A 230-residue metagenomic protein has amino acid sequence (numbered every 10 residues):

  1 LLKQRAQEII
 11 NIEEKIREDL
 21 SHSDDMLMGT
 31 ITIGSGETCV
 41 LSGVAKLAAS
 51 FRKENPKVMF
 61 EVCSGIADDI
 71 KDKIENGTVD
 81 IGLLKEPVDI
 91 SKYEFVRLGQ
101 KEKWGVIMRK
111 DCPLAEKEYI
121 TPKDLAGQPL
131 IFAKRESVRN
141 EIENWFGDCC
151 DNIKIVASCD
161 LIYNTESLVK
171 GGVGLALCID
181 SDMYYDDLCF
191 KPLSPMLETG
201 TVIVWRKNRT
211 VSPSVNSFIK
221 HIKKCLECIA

Functional and structural regions predicted by a protein language model:
L1-I12: Basic, amphipathic "hinge/linker" alpha-helix immediately C-terminal to the N-terminal HTH DNA-binding motif
E13-S21: A short, exposed helix-loop element centered on a Lys and neighboring polar residues
D24-D25, Y93-W104, M108-L130, P213-N216: Flexible hinge/capping segments at coil-to-helix
M26-I90, C150, S158-L161: Central regulatory/effector-binding core of bacterial HTH transcription factors
T30-G34, G82, I107, I131 (+2 more regions): Short, well-ordered beta-strand segments
G43, K191-A230: A late-sequence structural motif
I90-R97, K101-K103, Y163-T210: Beta-alpha-beta core module
Q128-C150, V211-I219, I229: Secondary-structure junction motif
